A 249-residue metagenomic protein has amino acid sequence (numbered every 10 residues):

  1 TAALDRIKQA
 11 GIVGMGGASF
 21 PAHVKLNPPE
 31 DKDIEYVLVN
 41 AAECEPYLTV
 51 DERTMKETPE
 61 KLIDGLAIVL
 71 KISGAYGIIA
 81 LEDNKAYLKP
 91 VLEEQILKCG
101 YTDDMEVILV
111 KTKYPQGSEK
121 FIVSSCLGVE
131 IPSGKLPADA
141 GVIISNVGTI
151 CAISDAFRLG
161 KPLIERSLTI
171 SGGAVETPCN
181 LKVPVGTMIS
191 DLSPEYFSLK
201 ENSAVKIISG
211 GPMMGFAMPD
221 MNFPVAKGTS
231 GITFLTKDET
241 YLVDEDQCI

Functional and structural regions predicted by a protein language model:
T1, T149-F157, P224-T236: Short, structured interface segments
T1-T102, I108-V123: Iron-sulfur-cluster electron-transfer modules
I34, E165-S167, T229-S230: Short glycine-rich loop/turn motifs
G74, A152, D246-I249: Helix-rich terminal scaffold detector
Y76-I189, E195-K200, G211: Hydrophobic alpha-helical positions that pack around
M188-I189, P212-F216, E239-T240: Short, catalytically relevant binding-site loops at active-site mouths
L199-I232: Ubiquitin-like/PB1-type beta-grasp interaction modules and other compact soluble beta-rich domains
I232-I249: Ferredoxin-like iron-sulfur electron-transfer modules
